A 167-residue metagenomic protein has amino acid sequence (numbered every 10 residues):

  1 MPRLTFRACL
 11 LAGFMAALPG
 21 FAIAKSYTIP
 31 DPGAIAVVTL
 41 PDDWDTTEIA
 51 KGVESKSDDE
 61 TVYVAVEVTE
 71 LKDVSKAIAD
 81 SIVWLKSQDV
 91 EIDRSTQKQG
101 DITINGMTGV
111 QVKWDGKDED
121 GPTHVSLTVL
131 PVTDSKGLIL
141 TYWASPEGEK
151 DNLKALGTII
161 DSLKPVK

Functional and structural regions predicted by a protein language model:
M1-L10: Bacterial N-terminal signal peptides that target proteins for export
C9-P19: Bacterial N-terminal signal peptides
L11, I23-P30, D59-E60, K98 (+3 more regions): Low-complexity, Gly/Pro
A17, V64-E67, V166-K167: Alpha-helical membrane-embedding segments and immediately adjacent membrane-interface amphipathic helices
K25-A50: N-terminal "mature-domain start" segment
I35, L71-A79, P146-G157: Soluble non-cytosolic domains of exported or imported proteins
D42-W44, L138-K167: Surface-exposed amphipathic alpha-helical segments
I49-I139, A144: Conserved polar/disulfide-associated segments of primarily extracytoplasmic proteins
